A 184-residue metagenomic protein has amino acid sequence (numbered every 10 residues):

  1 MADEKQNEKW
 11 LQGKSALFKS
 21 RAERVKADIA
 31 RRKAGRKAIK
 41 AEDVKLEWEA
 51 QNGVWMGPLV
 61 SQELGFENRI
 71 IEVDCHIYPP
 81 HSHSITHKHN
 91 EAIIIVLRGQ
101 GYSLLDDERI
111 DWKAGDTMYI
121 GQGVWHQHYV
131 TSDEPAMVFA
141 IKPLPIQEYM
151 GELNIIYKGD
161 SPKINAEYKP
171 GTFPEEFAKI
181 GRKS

Functional and structural regions predicted by a protein language model:
M1-R69, I156-Y157, K163-S184: A short, N-terminal "cap"/entry segment at the start of jelly-roll beta-barrel domains of the cupin/DSBH fold
M56-S61, E72-K88: Conserved short histidine dyad/triad with adjacent acidic residue
L64, S84-N90, I110, V124 (+2 more regions): Short, low-complexity cationic-aromatic patches
I70-V73, I94-I95, Y119, D133-E152: A short hydrophobic beta-strand segment most commonly corresponding to one strand of the jelly-roll/cupin
D74, L97-R98, A114: A cytosolic small-molecule/anion-sensing beta-strand core signal
P79-P80, H89-A92, V96-Y102, D106-D107: Glycine- and acidic-residue-biased ligand/ion/polar-headgroup-sensing regions
S84-T86, S103-L104, I120, H126-D133 (+1 more regions): Short beta-strand His + acidic residue motifs that chelate non-heme Fe in jelly-roll/DSBH and cupin folds
D107-G123: Short acidic-glycine-tyrosine-enriched beta hairpin
